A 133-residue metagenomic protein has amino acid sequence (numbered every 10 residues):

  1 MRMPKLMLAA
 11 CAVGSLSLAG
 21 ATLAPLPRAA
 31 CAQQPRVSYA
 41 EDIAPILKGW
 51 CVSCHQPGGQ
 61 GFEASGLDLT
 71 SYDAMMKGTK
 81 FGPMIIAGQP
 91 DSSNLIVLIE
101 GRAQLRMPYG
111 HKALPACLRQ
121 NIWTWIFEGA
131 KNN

Functional and structural regions predicted by a protein language model:
M1-K5: Positively charged n-region of N-terminal signal peptides that target proteins for export
A9-A21: Bacterial N-terminal signal peptides
L23-N133: Aromatic- and Gly/Pro-enriched helix-to-coil junctions and flexible linker segments
